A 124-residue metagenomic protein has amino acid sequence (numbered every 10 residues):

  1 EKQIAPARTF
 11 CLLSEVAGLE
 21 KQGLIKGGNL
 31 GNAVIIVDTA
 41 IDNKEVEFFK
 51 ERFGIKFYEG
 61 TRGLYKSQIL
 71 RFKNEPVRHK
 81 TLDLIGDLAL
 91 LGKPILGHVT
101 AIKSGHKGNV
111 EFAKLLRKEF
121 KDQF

Functional and structural regions predicted by a protein language model:
E1-F124: Short acidic-hydrophobic catalytic motif
